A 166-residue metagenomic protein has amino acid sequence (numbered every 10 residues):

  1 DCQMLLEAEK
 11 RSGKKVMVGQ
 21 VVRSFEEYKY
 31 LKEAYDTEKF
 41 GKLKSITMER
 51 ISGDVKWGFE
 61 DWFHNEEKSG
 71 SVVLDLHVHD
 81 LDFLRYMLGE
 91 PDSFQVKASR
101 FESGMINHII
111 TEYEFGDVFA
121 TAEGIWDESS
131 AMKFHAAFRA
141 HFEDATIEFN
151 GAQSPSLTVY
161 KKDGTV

Functional and structural regions predicted by a protein language model:
D1-K15: Rossmann-fold NAD(P)-binding glycine/threonine-rich loop
C2, Y28-Y30, V55-D61, I106-N107 (+3 more regions): Short aromatic-enriched loop/helix-cap "lid" or pocket-rim segments at secondary-structure transitions that line
A8, D54, F63-N65, E112 (+2 more regions): Short secondary-structure boundary/capping segments
S12-K14, K42, V118, A136: Residue-level signal for beta-strand positions within conserved beta-sheet cores that form or flank
K14-K15, V22-S103: Predominantly a Rossmann-like dinucleotide-binding segment in NAD(P)-dependent oxidoreductases
L81-S156: Contiguous beta-strand/loop segments that form the cofactor/metal-binding neighborhood of enzyme cores
D144, D163-T165: Solvent-exposed strand-loop boundary residues in beta-sheet-rich modules
